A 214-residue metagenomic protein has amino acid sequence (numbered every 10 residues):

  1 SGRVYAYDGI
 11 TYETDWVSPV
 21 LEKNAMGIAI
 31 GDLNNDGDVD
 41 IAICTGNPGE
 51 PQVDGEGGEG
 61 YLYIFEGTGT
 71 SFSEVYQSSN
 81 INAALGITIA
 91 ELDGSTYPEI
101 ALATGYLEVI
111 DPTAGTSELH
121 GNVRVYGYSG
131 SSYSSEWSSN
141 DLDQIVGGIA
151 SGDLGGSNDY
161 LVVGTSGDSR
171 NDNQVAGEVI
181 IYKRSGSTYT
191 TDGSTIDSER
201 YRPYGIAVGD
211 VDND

Functional and structural regions predicted by a protein language model:
S1, G46-V53, Y106-P112, G167-D172: Short glycine/acidic-enriched loop and turn motifs that connect beta-strands
S1, I41-T45, I100-T104, Y160-T165: Hydrophobic beta-strand segments that make up the repeating blades of beta-propeller and related beta-repeat
S1-A6, D210-D214: Low-complexity/repetitive intrinsically disordered segments
G2, M26, V39, G57-L62 (+7 more regions): Repetitive beta-architecture junctions, highlighting loop-to-beta-strand starts across blade-like repeats
R3, G9-I10, D153-L161: Calcium-binding acidic motifs and repeat modules
R3-K23, Y61-N82, I100, N122-Q144 (+1 more regions): Blade-edge motifs of beta-propeller repeat domains
M26-N35, L85-D93, Y97-E99, G147-G155 (+2 more regions): Beta-propeller blade termini
